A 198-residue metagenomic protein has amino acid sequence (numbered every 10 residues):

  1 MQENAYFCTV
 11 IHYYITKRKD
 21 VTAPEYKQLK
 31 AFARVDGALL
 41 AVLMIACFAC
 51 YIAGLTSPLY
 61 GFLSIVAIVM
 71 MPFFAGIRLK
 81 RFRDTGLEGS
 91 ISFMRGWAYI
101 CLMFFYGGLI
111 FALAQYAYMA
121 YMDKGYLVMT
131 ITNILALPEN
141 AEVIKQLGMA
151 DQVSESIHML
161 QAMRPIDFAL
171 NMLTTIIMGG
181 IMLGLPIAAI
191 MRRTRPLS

Functional and structural regions predicted by a protein language model:
A5-R83: Transmembrane alpha-helical insertion/packing segments
T22-Y26, M191-S198: Short, charged juxtamembrane terminal tails flanking transmembrane helices
A31-V35, L39, R95-G107: Alpha-helical transmembrane segments of multi-pass membrane proteins
L39, L43-C47, M71, G107-Q115 (+3 more regions): Alpha-helical transmembrane segments of multipass membrane proteins
I77-R95: Membrane-helix interface/capping segments
C101-G125: C-terminal halves and exits of single transmembrane alpha-helices
M122-A162: Membrane-interface interhelical loops and short interface/amphipathic helices in multi-pass inner-membrane
E155-M178: Individual transmembrane alpha-helix segments
